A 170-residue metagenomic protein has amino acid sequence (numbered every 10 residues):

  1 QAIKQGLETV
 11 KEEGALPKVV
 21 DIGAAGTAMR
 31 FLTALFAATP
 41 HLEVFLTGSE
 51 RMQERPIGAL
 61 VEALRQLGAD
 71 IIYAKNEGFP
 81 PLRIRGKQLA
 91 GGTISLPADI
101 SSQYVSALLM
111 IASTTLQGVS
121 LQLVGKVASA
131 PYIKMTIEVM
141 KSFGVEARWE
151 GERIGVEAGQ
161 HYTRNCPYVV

Functional and structural regions predicted by a protein language model:
Q1-V170: Structural preference for solvent-exposed beta-strand-turn elements and adjacent flexible terminal/loop segments within
